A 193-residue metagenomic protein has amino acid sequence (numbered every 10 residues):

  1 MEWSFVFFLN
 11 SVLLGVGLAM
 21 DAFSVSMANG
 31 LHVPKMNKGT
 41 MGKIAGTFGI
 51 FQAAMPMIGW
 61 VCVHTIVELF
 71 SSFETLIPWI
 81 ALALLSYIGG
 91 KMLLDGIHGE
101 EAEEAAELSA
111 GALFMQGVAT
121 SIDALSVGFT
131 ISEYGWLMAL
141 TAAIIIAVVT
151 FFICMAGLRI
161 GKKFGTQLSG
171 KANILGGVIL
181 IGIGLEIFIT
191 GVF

Functional and structural regions predicted by a protein language model:
M1-M20, D95, A105-A119, I144: Small-residue-enriched transmembrane helix starts and helix-helix packing motifs in multi-pass inner-membrane proteins
M1-V12, E68-I80, W136-A142, L168-A172: Interfacial loop-to-helix junctions that mark the boundaries of transmembrane helices in multi-pass membrane
W3-V67, Y134-L137: Juxtamembrane transmembrane-helix termini in multi-pass membrane transport proteins
L14, T40, I44-F48, Q52 (+7 more regions): Alpha-helical transmembrane segments of multi-pass membrane proteins, especially transporters and channels
A19-S26, Q52-H64, K91-G96, A124-G128 (+1 more regions): Transmembrane alpha-helical segments of multi-pass membrane transport proteins and ion-pumping complexes
S26-M41, G90-E103, C154-S169: C-terminal ends of transmembrane helices
Q52, F70-I97, L168-F193: Selective transmembrane alpha-helices of multi-pass membrane proteins
A54-V61, A119-S132, I181-F193: Hydrophobic alpha-helical transmembrane segments in multi-pass integral membrane proteins
